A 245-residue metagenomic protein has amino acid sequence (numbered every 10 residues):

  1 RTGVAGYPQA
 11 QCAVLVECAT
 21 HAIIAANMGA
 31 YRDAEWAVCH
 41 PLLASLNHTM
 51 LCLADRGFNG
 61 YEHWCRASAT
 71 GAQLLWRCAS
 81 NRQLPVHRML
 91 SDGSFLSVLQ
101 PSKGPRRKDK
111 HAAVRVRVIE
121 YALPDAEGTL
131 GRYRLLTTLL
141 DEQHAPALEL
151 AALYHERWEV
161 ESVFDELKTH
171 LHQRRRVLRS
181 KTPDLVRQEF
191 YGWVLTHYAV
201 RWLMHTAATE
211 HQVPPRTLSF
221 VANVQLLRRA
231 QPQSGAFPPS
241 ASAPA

Functional and structural regions predicted by a protein language model:
T2-A245: Single, function-defining residue in the core of a domain
